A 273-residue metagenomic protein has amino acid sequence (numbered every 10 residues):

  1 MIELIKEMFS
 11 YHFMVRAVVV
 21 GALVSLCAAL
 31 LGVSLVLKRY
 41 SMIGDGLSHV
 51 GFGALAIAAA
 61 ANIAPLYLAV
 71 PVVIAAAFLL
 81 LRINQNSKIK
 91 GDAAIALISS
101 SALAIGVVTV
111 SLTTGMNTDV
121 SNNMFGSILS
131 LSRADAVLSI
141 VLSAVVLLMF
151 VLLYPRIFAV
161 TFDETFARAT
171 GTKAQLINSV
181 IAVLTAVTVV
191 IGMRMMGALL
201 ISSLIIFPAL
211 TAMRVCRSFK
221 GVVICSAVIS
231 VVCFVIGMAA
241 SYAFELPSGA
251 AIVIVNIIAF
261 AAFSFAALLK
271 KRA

Functional and structural regions predicted by a protein language model:
I2-S10, M124, I128-L129, I229-A266: C-terminal binding/interaction regions
L4-E7, Y11-R16, I95-P155: Transmembrane helix-bundle core of multi-pass membrane transporters and related energy-transducing complexes
A17, L66-V73, D92-A96, I140 (+2 more regions): Loop-to-transmembrane alpha-helix initiation sites
L30-S34, A56-I57, F78-R82, V107-V108 (+6 more regions): Alpha-helical transmembrane segments of multipass membrane proteins
V33-M116, A212-I224, S241-F244, L268-K270: Short loop segments and helix-boundary regions at transmembrane helix junctions of multi-pass inner-membrane proteins
D135-P208: Helix-loop-helix "hairpin" substructures at the membrane interface of multi-pass membrane proteins
P155-R156, F265-A273: Membrane-interface capping segments at transmembrane-helix boundaries
I201-A250: Transmembrane alpha-helical segments in multi-pass inner-membrane proteins
